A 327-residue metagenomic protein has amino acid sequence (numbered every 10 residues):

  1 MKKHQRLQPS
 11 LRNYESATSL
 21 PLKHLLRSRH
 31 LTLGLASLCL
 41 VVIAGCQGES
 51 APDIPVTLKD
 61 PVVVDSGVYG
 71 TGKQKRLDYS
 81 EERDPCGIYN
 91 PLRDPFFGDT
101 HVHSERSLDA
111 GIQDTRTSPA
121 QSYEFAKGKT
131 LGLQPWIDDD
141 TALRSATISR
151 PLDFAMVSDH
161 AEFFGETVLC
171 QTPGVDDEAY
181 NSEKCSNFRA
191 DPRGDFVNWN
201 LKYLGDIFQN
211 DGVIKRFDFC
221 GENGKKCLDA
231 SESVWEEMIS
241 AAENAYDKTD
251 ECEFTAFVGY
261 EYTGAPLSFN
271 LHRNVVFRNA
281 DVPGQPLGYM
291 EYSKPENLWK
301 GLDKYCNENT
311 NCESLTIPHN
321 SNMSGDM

Functional and structural regions predicted by a protein language model:
M1-S28: N-terminal secretory signal peptides that target proteins for export/translocation
R29-A36: Sec-dependent signal peptide recognition, specifically the positively charged N-region followed immediately by
I43-G45: C-terminal motif of bacterial Sec signal peptides marking the signal peptidase cleavage site
E49-M327: Extended, charged catalytic domains and RNA/DNA-binding interfaces, predominantly in divalent-metal-using enzymes
